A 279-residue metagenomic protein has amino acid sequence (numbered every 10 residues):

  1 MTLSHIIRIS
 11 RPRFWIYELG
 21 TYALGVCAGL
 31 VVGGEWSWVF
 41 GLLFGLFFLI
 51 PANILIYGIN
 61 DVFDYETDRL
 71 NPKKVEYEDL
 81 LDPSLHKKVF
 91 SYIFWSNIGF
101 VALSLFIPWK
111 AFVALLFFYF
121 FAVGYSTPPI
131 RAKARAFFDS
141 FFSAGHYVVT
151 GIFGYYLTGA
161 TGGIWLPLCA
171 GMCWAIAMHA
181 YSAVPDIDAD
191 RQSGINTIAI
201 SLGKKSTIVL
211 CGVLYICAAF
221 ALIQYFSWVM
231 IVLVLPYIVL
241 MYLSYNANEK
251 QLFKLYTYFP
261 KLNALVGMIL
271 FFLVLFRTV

Functional and structural regions predicted by a protein language model:
T2-I7, Y77-G162, Y242-S244: Intramembrane alpha-helical segments
S10-Y17, S84-F94, F138-S143, G203-G212 (+1 more regions): Select subsegments of transmembrane alpha-helices in polytopic membrane proteins, especially boundary-proximal
G20-F63, A111-V123, T161-Y181: Membrane-embedded alpha-helical segments that form the functional core of polytopic membrane enzymes, especially those
G20-G25, S140-Y155, A199-K204, Y258-V274: Small-residue-rich segments of transmembrane alpha-helices in multi-pass membrane proteins, especially helix faces
A28-V32, G99-I107, V113, F153-T158 (+3 more regions): Hydrophobic alpha-helical transmembrane segments
F48-E78, A175-A199, K204-S206: Acidic (Asp/Glu-rich) catalytic motifs at the cytosolic membrane interface
Y65-L116, I195-W228: Multi-pass membrane catalytic core of lipid/isoprenoid biosynthesis enzymes
S206, I223, S227-V279: Extended hydrophobic alpha-helices typical of membrane-associated regions
